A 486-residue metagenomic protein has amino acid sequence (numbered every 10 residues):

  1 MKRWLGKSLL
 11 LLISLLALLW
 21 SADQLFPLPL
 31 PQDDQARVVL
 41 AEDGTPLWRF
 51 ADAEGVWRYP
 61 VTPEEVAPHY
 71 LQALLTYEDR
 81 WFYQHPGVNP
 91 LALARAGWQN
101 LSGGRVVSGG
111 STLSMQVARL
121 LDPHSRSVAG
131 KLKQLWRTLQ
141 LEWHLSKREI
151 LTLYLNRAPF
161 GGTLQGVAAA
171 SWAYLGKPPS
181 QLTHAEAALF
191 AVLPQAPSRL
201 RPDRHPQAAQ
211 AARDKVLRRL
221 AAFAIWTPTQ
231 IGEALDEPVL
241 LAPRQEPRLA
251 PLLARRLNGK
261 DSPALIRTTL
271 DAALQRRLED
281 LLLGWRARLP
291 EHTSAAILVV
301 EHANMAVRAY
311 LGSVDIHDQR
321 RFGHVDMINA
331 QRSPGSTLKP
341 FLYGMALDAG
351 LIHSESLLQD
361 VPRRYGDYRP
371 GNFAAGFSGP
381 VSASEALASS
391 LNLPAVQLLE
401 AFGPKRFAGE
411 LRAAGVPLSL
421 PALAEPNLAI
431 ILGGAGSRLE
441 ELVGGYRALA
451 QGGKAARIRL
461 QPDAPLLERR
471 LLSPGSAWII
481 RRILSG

Functional and structural regions predicted by a protein language model:
M1-E291, H302-R308, S313, V361: Juxtamembrane regions of bacterial inner-membrane/periplasmic proteins, predominantly the peptidoglycan biogenesis
A53-W57, K133-T138, A196-P202, G259-P263 (+5 more regions): Flexible glycine/proline-enriched surface loops and loop-helix/loop-strand junctions
L74-L75, L220, L278, N304-M305 (+4 more regions): Active-site SXXK
Y83-L93, Q165-A168, P228-I231, R321 (+3 more regions): Short, well-structured active-site flanking segments
S102-R126, S180, P243-N258, I352-F407 (+1 more regions): Conserved catalytic neighborhood of penicillin-recognizing serine enzymes
R119-P123, N156-T163, S180, H184-A196 (+9 more regions): Glycine-rich, acidic and aromatic/proline-enriched surface loops and short helix-turn segments that act as binding
L135, R369-N372, G403-Y446: Mid-domain, small-residue-enriched loop/turn segments at the edges of structured enzyme/sensor domains
T268-R288, V299-E301, Y310-S313, H317-M327 (+3 more regions): A penicillin-recognizing enzyme superfamily signal
